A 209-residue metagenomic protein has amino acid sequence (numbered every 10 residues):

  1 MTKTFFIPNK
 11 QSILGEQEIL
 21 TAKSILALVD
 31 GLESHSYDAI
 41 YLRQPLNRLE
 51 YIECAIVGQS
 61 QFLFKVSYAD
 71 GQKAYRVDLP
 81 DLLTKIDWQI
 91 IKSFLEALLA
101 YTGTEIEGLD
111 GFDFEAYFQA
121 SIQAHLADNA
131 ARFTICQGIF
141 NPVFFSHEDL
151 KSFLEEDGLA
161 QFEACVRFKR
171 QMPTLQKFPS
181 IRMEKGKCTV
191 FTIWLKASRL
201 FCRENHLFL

Functional and structural regions predicted by a protein language model:
M1-L46, I135-D157, E163: Short, extreme N-terminal segment that most often corresponds to the first beta-strand
M1-T2, L49, L99-T102: A short, compositionally biased
I13-E16, F62-F64, L82-I90, L200: Short, surface-exposed beta-strand/loop "edge" segments at domain boundaries and coil↔beta transitions
I19-L28, V77-I106: Ampiphathic alpha-helical segments that act as solvent-exposed interaction surfaces
S24-I86: Short, intrinsically disordered low-complexity segments
Q44-N47, L109-F118: Short proline/glycine- and acidic-rich turn/helix-capping motifs at secondary-structure junctions
V66-S67, I86-Q89, S93-E96, T192 (+1 more regions): General detector of folded, globular domains
F118-L209: Aromatic/basic-lined ligand-recognition segments that form π-stacking hydrophobic pockets flanked by Lys/Arg to engage
